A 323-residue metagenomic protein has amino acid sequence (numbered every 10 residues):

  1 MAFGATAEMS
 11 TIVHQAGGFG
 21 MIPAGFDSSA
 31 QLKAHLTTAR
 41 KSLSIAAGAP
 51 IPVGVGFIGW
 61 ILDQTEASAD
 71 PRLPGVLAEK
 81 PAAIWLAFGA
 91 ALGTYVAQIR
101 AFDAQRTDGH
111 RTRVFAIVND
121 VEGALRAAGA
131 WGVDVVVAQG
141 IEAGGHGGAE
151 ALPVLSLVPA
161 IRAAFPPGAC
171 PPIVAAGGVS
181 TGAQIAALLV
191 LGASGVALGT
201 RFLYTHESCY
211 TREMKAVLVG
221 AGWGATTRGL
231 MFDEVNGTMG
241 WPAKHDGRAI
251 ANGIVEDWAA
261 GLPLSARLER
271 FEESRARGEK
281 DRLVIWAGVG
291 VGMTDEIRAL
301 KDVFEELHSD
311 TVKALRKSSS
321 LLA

Functional and structural regions predicted by a protein language model:
M1, G178-V179: Active-site metal-binding loops of divalent metal-dependent hydrolases
M1-G168: Active-site entrance/lid segments in N-terminal catalytic domains of soluble metabolic enzymes
G148-V174, S180-A323: Conserved active-site-proximal phosphate/metal-binding subdomains
